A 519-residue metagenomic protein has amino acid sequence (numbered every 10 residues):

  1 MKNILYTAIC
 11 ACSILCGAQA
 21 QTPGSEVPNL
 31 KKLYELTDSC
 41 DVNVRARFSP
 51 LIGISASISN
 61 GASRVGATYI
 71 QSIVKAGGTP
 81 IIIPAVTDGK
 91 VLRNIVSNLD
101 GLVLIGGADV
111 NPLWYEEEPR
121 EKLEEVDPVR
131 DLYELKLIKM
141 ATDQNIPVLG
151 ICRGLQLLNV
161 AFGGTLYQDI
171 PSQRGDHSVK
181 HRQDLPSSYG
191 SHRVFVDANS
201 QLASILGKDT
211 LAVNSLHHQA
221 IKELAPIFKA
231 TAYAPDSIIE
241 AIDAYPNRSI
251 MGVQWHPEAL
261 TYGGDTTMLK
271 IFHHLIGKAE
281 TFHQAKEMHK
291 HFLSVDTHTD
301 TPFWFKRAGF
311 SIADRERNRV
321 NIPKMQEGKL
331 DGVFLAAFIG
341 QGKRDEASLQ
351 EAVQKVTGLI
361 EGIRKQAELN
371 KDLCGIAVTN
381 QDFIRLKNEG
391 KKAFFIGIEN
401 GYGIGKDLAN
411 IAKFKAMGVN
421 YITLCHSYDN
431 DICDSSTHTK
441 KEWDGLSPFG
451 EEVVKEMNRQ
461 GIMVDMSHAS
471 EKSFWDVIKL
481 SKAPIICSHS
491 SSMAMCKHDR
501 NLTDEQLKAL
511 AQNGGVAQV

Functional and structural regions predicted by a protein language model:
L5, A11, A18-I151, N159-V160 (+8 more regions): N-terminal beta1-alpha1 cap of cysteine-dependent amidohydrolase-like domains
V65, Y69, G154, A198 (+9 more regions): Stable alpha-helical elements in mature extracytoplasmic
S215-Q219, G252-P257, S294-T301, V419 (+2 more regions): Histidine-centered catalytic micro-motifs
T231, I238-Y245, M251, I322-P323 (+2 more regions): Short, surface-exposed beta-strand/loop micro-motifs that present aromatic residues
Q284-K441, K497-G514, Q518-V519: N-terminal hydrophobic targeting/anchoring segments and the immediately downstream early-domain regions of hydrolases
K406-A416, H438-I486, D499-G515: Histidine/acidic residue-rich metal-binding segments in metalloenzymes
